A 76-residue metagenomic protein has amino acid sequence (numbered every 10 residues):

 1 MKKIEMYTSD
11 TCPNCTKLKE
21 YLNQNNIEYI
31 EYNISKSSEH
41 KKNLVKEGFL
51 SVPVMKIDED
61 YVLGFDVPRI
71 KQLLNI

Functional and structural regions predicted by a protein language model:
M1-N25: Local sequence-structure signature of Cys/Sec-based thiol-disulfide redox active-site neighborhoods
E5, I30-Y32: Conserved beta-strand positions in the Rossmann-like core of class I SAM-dependent methyltransferases
S9, F49, V67: ATP/adenylate-binding site constellation spanning eukaryotic-like Ser/Thr protein kinases, ABC-transporter
P13, E39, R69: Short alpha-helical
N33-L50: Thioredoxin-like thiol-disulfide oxidoreductase module
P53-Y61: A short, hydrophobic beta-strand/beta-hairpin element that forms part of a small beta-sheet core
D60-L74: C-terminal cap of thioredoxin/glutaredoxin-like
